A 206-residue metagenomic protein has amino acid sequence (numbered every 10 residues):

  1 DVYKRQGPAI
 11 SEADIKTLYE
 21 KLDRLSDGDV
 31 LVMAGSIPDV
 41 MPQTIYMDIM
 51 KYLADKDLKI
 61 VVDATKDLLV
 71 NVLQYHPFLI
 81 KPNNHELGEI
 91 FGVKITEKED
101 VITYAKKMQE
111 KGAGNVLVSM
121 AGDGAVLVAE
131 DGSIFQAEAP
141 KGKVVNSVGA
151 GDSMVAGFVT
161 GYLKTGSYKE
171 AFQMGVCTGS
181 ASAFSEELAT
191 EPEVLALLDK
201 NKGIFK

Functional and structural regions predicted by a protein language model:
V2-Y3: Short, small-residue-biased leader/transition segments that mark boundaries at the very start of proteins
G7-A9, K66, N84-L87, P140-K143: Short, acidic/turn-prone active-site loops that include or flank metal/cofactor- and phosphate-binding residues
G7-P8, S36-D39, E86, G122-D123: Short glycine-rich anion-binding loops that position phosphate/pyrophosphate groups of nucleotides and phosphorylated
A9-Y52: Hydrophobic alpha-helical segments and helix pairs
E12-A13, E89-I95, V144-V148: Short, charged, surface-exposed secondary-structure boundary motifs
V32, K81, G149: Conserved beta-strand segments that form the floor/walls of ligand-binding pockets within enzyme and binding domains
Q43-D131: Conserved phosphate/ATP/ADP-binding segment of small-molecule kinases
Y52, K98-K206: Conserved phosphate-binding/catalytic region of the ribokinase-like
